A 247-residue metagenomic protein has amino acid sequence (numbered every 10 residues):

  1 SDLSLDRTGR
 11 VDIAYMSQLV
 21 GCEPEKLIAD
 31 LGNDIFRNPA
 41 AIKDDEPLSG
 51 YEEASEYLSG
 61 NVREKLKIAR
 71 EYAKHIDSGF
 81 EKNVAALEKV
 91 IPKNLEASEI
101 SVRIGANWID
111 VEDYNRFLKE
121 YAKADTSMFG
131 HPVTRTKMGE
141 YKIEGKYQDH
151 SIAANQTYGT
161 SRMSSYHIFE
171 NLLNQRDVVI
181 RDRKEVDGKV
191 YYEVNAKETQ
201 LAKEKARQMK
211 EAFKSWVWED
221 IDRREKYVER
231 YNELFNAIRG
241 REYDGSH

Functional and structural regions predicted by a protein language model:
S1-R230, F235: Charged, low-complexity intrinsically disordered regions
E233-H247: ASCE P-loop NTPase motor core, strongest for the SF2 helicase catalytic module
